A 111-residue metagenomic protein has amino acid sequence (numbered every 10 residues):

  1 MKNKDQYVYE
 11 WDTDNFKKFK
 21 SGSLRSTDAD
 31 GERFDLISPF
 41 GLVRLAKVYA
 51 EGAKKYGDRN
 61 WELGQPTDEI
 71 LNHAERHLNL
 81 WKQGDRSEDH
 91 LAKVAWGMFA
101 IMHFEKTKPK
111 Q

Functional and structural regions predicted by a protein language model:
M1-Q111: Intrinsically disordered, low-complexity regulatory regions that flank transcription factor DNA-binding cores
